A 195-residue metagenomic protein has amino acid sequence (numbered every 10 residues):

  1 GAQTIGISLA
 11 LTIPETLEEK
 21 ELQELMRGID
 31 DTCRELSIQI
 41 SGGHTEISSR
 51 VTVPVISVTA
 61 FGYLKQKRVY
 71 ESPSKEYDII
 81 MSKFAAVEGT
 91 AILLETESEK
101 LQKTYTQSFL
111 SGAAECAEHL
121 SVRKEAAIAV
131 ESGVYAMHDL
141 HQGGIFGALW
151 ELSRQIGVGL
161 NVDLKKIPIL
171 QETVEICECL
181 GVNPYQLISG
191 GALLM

Functional and structural regions predicted by a protein language model:
A2-L194: Helix-biased detector of long, well-ordered alpha-helical tracts
